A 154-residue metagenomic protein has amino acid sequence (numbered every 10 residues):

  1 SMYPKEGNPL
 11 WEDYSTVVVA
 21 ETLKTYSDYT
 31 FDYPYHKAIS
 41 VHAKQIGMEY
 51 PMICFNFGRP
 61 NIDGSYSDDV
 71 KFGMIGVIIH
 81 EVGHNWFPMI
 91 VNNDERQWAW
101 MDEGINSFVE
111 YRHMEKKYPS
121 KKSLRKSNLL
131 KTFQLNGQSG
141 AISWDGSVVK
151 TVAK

Functional and structural regions predicted by a protein language model:
S1-N85, M89-W98, V109: Juxtacatalytic substrate-recognition/specificity segment
E103-K154: Acidic/His/Gly-enriched intrinsically disordered linker/tail segments that often contain short helix/coil "MoRF-like"
